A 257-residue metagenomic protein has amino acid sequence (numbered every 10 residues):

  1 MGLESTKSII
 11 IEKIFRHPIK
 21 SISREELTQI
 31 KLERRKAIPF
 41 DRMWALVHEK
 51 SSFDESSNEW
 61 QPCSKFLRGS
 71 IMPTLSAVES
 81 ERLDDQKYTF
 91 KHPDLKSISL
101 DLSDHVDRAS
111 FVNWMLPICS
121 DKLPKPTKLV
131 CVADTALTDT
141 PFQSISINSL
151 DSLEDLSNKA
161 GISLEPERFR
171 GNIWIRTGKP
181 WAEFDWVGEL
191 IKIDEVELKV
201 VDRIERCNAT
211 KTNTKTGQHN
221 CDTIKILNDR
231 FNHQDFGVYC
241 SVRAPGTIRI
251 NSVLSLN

Functional and structural regions predicted by a protein language model:
M1-N257: Metal-cofactor-dependent catalytic cores
